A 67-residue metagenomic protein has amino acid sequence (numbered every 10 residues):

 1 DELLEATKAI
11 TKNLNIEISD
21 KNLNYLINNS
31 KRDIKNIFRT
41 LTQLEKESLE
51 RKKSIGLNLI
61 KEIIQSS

Functional and structural regions predicted by a protein language model:
D1-L4, D20, I34, L41: Amphipathic alpha-helical transducer elements in NTP-driven molecular machines
L3, E17-N29: Short conserved motifs of the RecA-like P-loop NTPase core
L4-I16: Conserved AAA+ ATPase "sensor/coupling" helix adjacent to the nucleotide-binding pocket
N24-N28, K35-L49: C-terminal helical "lid" of AAA+/P-loop NTPase domains
D33, T40, G56-I60: Short, hydrophobic-biased amphipathic alpha-helical segments
S48-S66: Conserved C-terminal helix/linker of AAA+ ATPases
